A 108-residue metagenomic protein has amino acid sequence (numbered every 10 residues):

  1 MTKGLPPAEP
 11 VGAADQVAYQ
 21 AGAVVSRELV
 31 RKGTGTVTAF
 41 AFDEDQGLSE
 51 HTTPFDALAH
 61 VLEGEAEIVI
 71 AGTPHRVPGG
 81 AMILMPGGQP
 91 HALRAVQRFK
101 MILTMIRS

Functional and structural regions predicted by a protein language model:
M1-T34, V69: A short, N-terminal "cap"/entry segment at the start of jelly-roll beta-barrel domains of the cupin/DSBH fold
A23, T36-T53, G87: Conserved short histidine dyad/triad with adjacent acidic residue
T36, E65-E67, P74, P90 (+1 more regions): Structural motif
F55-E67, A71: Glycine- and acidic-residue-biased ligand/ion/polar-headgroup-sensing regions
L62-E63, P78-G79, Q97: A cytosolic small-molecule/anion-sensing beta-strand core signal
G72-G87: Short acidic-glycine-tyrosine-enriched beta hairpin
G87-S108: Ligand-binding loop in jelly-roll beta-barrel domains
